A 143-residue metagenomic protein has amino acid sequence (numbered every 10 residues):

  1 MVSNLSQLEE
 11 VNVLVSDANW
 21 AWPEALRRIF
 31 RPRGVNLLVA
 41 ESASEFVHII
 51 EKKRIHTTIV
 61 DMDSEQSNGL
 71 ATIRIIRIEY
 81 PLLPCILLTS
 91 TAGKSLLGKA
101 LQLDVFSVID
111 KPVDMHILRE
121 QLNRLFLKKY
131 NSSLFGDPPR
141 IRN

Functional and structural regions predicted by a protein language model:
M1-I29, L38, H56, I78 (+1 more regions): Non-catalytic signal-transmission and effector/linker regions of two-component phosphorelay proteins
R28-R33, I49, K99, Q121: Alpha-helical interaction/dimerization surfaces of two-component signaling modules
V39-T57: Acidic, metal-coordinating helix/loop segments flanking the phosphotransfer/catalytic sites of two-component signaling
E51-K53, I76-L82, L103: Conserved phosphotransfer cores of two-component systems
I59-I76: Conserved phosphotransfer microenvironments
A71, A92-V108: Alpha4 helix (beta4-alpha4-beta5 surface) of REC/receiver domains from two-component response regulators
K111: A Lys-centered signature of the CheY-like receiver
